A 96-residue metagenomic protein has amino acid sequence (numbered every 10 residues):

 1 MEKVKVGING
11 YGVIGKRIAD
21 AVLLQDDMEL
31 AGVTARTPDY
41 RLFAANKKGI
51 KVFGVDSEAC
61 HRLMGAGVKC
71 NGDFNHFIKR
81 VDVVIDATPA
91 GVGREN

Functional and structural regions predicted by a protein language model:
E2-V4: Nucleotide donor/acceptor-binding cores
V6-I8: Hydrophobic Val/Ile/Leu positions in short beta-strands of Rossmann-like dinucleotide-binding domains
Y11-G12: Glycine-rich Rossmann-fold phosphate-binding loop(s) that bind the pyrophosphate of adenine dinucleotide cofactors
G15-K16: N-terminal Rossmann-fold NAD(P) dinucleotide-binding loop
A21, E95-N96: A short acidic, amphipathic alpha-helical/loop segment
L24-M64: Glycine-rich phosphate-binding loop and adjoining beta1-alpha1-beta2 segment of Rossmann-like nucleotide-binding folds
V52-G93: A structured beta-alpha segment of the ubiquitous adenosine-cofactor-binding alpha/beta core
